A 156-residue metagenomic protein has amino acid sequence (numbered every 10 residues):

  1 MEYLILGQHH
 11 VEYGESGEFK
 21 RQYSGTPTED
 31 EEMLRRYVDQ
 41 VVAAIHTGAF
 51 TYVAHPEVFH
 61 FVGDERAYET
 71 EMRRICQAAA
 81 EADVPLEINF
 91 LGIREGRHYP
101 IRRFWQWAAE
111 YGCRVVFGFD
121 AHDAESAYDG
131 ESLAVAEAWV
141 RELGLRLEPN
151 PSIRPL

Functional and structural regions predicted by a protein language model:
M1-A82, R141-L143: Extended substrate/RNA-proximal surfaces in nucleic-acid metabolism proteins
E65-L156: Charged catalytic cores and adjacent phosphate/nucleic-acid-binding surfaces used for phosphate/nucleic-acid chemistry
